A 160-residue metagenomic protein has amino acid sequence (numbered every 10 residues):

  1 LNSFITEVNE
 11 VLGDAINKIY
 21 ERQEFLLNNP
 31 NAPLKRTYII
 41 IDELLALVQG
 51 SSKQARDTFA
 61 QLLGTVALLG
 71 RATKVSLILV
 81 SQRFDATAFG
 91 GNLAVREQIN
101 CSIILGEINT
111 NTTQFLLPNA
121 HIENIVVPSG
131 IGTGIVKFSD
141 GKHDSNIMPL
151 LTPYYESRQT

Functional and structural regions predicted by a protein language model:
L1-L27, L34-Y38, L45-T110, I125-V126 (+1 more regions): P-loop NTPase catalytic phosphate-binding loop
K18, L116, P153: Residues that form generic nucleotide/phosphate-binding pockets
V95, C101-I103, S129-T160: Conserved P-loop NTPase motor module
N111-L117: Short, charged, surface-exposed secondary-structure boundary motifs
L117-G130: Conserved AAA+ ATPase "sensor/coupling" helix adjacent to the nucleotide-binding pocket
